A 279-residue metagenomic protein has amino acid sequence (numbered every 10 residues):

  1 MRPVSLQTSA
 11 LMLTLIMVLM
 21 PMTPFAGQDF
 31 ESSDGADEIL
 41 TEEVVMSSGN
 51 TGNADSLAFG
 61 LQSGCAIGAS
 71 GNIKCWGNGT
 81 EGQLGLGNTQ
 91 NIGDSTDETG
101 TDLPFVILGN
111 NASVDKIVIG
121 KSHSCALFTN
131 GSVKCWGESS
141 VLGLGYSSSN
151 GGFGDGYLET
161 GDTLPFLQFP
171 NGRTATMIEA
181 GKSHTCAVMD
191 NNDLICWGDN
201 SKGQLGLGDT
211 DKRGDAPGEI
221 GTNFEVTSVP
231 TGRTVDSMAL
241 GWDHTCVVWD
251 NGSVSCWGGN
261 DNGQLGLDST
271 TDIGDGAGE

Functional and structural regions predicted by a protein language model:
M1-V44: Secretory targeting signatures
G35-T80, T89, P104: An edge-strand/N-cap motif at the start of beta-rich repeat modules
T41, G77-E98, K134-T160, G198-I220 (+1 more regions): Short glycine/serine- and acidic-residue-enriched loop/turn motifs that recur at repeat junctions
S63-A66, C75, H123-A126, C135 (+4 more regions): Conserved core positions of repeat-based scaffolds
A69-N72, N78-E81, G109, N130-S132 (+6 more regions): Acidic glycine-/aspartate-rich tracts in secreted/extracellular proteins
P104-V106, P165-L167, E225-T227: A short beta-strand motif characteristic of beta-propeller blades
